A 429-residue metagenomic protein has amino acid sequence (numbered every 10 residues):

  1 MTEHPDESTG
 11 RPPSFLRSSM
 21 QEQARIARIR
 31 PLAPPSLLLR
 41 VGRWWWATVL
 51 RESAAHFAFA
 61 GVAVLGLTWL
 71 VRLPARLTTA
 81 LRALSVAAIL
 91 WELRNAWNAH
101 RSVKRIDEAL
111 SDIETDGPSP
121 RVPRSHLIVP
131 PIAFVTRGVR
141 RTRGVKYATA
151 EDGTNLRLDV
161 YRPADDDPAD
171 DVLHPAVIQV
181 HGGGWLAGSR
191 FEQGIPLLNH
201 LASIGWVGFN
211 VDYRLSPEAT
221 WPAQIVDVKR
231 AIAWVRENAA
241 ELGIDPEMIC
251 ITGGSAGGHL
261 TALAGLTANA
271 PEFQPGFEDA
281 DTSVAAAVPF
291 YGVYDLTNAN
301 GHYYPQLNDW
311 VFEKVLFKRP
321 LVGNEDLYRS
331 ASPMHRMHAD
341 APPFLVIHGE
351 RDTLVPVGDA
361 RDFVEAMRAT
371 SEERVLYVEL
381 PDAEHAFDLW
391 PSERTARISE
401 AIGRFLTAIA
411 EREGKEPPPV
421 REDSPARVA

Functional and structural regions predicted by a protein language model:
V41-G42, L50-A60, I113-V172: N-terminal cap/lid segment of alpha/beta-hydrolase-fold proteins
V41-W46, N298-R336, P342: Mobile cap/lid helix-loop segments that gate and shape the active-site cleft of serine hydrolases
T68-L70, A75, A233-H302: Primarily recognizes the serine-hydrolase "nucleophile elbow" in alpha/beta-hydrolase and SGNH/GDSL folds
D171-G184: Short beta-strand element of the alpha/beta-hydrolase
F191-F209: Short amphipathic alpha-helix adjacent to the substrate-entry channel of hydrolases
T220-A239: Alpha/beta-hydrolase active-site loop
D340, V346-H348, D352: Short beta-strand/loop motif that positions the catalytic acidic residue of the alpha/beta-hydrolase fold
T353-D362: Conserved alpha/beta-hydrolase "acid-adjacent" motif
